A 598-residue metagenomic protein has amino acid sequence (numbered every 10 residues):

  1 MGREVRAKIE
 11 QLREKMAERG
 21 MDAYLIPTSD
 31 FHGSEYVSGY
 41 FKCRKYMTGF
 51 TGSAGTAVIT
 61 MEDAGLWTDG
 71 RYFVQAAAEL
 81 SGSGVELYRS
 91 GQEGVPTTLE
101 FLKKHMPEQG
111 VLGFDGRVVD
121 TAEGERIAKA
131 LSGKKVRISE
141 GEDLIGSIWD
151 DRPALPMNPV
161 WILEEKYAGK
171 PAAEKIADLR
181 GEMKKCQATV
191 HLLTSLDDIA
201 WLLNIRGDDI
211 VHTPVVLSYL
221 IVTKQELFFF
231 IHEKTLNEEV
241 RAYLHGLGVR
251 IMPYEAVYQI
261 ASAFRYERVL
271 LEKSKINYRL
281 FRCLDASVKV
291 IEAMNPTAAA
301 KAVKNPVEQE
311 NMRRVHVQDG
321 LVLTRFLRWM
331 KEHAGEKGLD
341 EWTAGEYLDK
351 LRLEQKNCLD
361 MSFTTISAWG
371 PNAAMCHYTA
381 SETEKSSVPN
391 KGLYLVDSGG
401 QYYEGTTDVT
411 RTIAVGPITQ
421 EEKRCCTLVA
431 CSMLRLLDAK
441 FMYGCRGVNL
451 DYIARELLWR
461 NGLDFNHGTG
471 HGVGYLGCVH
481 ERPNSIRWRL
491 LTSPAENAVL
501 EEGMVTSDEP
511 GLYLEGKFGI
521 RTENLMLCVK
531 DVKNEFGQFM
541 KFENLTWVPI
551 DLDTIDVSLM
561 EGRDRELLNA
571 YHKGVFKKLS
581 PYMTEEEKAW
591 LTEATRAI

Functional and structural regions predicted by a protein language model:
M1-I598: Active-site neighborhoods and metal-handling regions in enzymes and metal-associated proteins
